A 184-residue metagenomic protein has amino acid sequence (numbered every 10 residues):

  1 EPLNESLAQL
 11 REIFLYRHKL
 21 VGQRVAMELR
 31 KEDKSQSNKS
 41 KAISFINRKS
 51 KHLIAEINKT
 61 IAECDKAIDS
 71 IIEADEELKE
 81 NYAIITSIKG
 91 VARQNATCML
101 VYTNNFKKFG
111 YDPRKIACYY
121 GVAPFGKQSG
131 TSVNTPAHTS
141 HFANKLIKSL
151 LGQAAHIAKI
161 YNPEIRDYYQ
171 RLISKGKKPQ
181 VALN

Functional and structural regions predicted by a protein language model:
E1-I84: Long, charge-rich intrinsically disordered scaffolds of nucleic-acid metabolism proteins
P2, A42, E73-E77, K107-D112 (+2 more regions): Short, surface-exposed helix-loop/turn micro-motifs enriched in polar/charged residues
P2-E12, S35, K39-A42, T135-H138 (+1 more regions): Short, solvent-exposed helix-loop connector elements
H18, V25, A55-N58, A62 (+4 more regions): Alpha-helix N-cap/helix-start motif at coil-to-helix transitions, marked by capping-box chemistry
S87, R93, T97-V181: Phosphate-backbone recognition surface of nucleic-acid-processing proteins
